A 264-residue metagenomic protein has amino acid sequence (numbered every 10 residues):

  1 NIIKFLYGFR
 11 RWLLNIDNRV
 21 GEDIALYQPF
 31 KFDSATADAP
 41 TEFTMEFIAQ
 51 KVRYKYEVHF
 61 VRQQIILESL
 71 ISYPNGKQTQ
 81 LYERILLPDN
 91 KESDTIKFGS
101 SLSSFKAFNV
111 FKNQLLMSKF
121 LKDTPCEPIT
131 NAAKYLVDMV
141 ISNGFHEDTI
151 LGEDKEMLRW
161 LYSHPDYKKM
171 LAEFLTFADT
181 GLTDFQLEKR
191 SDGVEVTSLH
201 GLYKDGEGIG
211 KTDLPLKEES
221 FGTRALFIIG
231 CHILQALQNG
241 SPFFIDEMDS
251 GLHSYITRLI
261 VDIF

Functional and structural regions predicted by a protein language model:
N1-L14, K204-F264: Switch/communication elements of ASCE P-loop NTPase nucleotide-binding domains
I3-K55, V61-I65: Conserved P-loop NTP-binding catalytic core
A25-L26, T183-E195: Long, charged, glycine-rich C-terminal linkers/tails
A37-A39, Q50, Y167, A225 (+2 more regions): Short, glycine/acidic-rich beta->alpha junctions
F47, V58, T197-G201: A short beta-strand signature
Q50, H59-Q63, R190, M248-S250 (+1 more regions): An acidic- and aromatic-residue-enriched active-site/binding cleft used to recognize and process polar
R53-K189: Electropositive, glycine-dotted interaction segments that contact anionic polymers or phosphate-rich ligands
D192-E207: Pre-Walker A segment
